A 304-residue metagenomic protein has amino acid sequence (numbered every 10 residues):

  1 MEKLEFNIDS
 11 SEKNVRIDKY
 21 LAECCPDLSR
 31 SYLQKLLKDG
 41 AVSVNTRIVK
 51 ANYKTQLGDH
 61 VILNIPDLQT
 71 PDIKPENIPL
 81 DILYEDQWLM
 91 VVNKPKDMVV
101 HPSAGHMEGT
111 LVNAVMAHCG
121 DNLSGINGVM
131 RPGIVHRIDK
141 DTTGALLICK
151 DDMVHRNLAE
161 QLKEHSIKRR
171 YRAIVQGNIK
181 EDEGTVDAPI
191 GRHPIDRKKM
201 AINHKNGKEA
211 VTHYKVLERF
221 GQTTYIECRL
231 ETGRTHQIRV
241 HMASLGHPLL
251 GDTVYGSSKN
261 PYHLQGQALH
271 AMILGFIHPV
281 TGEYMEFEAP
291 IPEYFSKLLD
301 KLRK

Functional and structural regions predicted by a protein language model:
M1-T185, P189-G191, Y294-K301: RNA pseudouridine synthases
S43, L83-Y84, H204, H263 (+1 more regions): A general beta-strand register signal
V44-N45, H101-P102, C149, M200-I202 (+2 more regions): Thr-Gly-centered strand-to-loop micro-motif
I82, V175, H213-V216, L249: Conserved hydrophobic positions within beta-strands
G128-E160, K168, R172, D187-L245 (+1 more regions): The conserved catalytic core of RNA pseudouridine synthases
A201, G251-H263: Short, surface-exposed loop/helix-turn segments at secondary-structure junctions that function as lids/hinges flanking
H263-A271: Active-site-adjacent capping/gating segments
